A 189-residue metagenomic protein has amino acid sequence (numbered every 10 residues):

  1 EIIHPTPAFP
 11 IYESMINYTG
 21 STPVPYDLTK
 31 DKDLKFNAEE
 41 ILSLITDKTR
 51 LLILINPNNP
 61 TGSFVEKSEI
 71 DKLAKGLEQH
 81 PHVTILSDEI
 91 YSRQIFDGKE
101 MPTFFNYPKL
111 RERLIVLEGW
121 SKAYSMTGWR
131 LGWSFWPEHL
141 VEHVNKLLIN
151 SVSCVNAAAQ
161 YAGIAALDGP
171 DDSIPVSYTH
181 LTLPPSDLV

Functional and structural regions predicted by a protein language model:
E1, K48, R111-L114: Short acidic capping loops at alpha-helix termini that bridge into adjacent secondary structure
E1-I16: Conserved PLP-anchoring active-site segment centered on the Schiff-base-forming lysine
I3, V24, L86, I115-L117: Structural detector of well-ordered beta-strand residues that form the stable sheet scaffold of enzyme domains
F9, N56-P60, K122: Short glycine-rich anion-binding loops that position phosphate/pyrophosphate groups of nucleotides and phosphorylated
Y18-P23: A short helix-loop-beta submotif of the ANL/AMP-binding
V24, L28-D97: Active-site phosphate-binding strand-loop segment of PLP-dependent enzymes
Y107-Y178: Conserved core segment of the aminotransferase class I/II
T179-P185: Conserved small/polar residues in nucleotide/adenosyl-binding loops
